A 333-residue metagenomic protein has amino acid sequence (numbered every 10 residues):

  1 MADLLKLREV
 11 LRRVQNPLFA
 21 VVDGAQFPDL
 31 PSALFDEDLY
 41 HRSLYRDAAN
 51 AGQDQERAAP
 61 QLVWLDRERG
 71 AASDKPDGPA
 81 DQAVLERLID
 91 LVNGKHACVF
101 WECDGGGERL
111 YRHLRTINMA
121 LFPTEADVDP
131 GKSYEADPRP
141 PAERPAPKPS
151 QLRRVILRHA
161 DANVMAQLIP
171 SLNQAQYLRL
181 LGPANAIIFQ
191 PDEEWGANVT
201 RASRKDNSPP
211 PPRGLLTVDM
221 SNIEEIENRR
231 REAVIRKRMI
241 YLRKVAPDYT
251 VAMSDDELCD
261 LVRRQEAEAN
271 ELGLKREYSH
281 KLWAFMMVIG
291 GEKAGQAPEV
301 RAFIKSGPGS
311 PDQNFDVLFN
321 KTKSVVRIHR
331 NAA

Functional and structural regions predicted by a protein language model:
M1-V84, K95-A333: A contiguous, surface-oriented mixed alpha/beta subdomain in the mid-to-C-terminal portion of proteins that forms
L91: A charged nuclease-like catalytic/ligand-binding cleft shared by nucleic-acid processing domains
